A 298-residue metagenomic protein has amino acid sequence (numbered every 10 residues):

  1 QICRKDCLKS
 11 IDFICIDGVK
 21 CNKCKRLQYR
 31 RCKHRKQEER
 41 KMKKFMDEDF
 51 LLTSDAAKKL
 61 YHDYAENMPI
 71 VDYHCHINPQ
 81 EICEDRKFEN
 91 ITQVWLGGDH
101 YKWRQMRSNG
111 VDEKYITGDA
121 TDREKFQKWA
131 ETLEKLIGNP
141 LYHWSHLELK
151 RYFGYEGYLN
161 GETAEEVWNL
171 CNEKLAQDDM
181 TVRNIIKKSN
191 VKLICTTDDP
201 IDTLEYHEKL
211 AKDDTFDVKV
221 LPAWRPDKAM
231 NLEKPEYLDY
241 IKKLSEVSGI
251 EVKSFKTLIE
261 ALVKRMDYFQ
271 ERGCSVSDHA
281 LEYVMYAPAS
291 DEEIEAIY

Functional and structural regions predicted by a protein language model:
Q1-C7, K36, K41: Short intrinsically disordered, low-complexity coil segments enriched in acidic
C3, C7, C15, C21-C24 (+1 more regions): Cysteine-centered motifs
N22, R30-K41: Short, Lys/Arg-enriched N-terminal segments with co-localized hydrophobic residues within the first ~10-30 amino acids
K43-Y298: Metal-cofactor-binding active-site regions of metalloenzymes
